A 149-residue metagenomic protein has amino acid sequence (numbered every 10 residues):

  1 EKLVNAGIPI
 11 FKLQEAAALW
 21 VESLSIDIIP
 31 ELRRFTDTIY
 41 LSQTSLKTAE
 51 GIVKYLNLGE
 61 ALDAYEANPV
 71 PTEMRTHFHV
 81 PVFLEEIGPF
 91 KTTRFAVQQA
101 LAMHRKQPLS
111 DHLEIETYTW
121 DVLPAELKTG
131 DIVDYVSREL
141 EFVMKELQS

Functional and structural regions predicted by a protein language model:
E1-S149: Histidine-acidic metal/acid-base catalytic patches
